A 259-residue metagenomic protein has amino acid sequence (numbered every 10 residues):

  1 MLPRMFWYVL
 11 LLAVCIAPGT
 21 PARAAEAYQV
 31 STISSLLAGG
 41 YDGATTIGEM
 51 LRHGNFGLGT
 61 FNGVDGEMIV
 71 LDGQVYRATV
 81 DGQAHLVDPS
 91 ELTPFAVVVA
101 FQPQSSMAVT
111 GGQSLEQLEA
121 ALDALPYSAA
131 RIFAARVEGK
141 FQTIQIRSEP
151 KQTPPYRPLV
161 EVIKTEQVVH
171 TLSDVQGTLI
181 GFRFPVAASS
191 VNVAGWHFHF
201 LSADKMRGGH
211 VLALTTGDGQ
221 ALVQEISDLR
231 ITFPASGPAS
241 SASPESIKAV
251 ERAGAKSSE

Functional and structural regions predicted by a protein language model:
M1-V9: Bacterial N-terminal signal peptides that target proteins for export
Y8-A17: Bacterial N-terminal signal peptides
A22-A24: Boundary at the C-terminal end of the N-terminal hydrophobic targeting segment
S35-A96: N-terminal low-complexity or amphipathic/hydrophobic leaders
A78-L125: A glycine-rich, hydrophobic loop/mini-helix early in the fold
E119-G181, S189-V191: Long, positively charged binding patches that form subdomain-scale interaction surfaces for polyanionic ligands
V193-L201: Histidine-centered divalent-metal-coordination microenvironment in nucleic-acid enzymes
S202-E245: A hydrophobic, small-residue-rich beta->alpha segment in the mid-to-C-terminal subdomain of diverse proteins
